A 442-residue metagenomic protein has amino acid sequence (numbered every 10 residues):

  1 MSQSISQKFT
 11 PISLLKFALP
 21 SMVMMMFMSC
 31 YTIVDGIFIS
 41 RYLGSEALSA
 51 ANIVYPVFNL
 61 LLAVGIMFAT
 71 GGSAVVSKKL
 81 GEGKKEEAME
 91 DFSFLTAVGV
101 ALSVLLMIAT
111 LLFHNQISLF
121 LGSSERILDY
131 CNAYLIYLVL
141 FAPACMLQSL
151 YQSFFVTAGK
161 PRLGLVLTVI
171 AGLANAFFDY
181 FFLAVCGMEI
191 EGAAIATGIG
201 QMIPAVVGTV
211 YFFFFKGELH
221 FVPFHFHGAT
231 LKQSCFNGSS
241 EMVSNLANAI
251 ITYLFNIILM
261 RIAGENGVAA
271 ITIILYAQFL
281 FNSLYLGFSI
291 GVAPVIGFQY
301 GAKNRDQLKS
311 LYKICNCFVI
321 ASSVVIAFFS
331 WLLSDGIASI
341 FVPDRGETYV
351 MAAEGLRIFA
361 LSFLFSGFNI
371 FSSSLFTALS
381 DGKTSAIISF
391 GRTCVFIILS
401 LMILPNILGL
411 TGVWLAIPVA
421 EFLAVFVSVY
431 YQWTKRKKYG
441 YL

Functional and structural regions predicted by a protein language model:
M1-A18, V76-P143, V185-S239, I296-S362 (+1 more regions): Short alpha-helical transmembrane segments in multi-pass integral membrane proteins
S6-L43, P56-G71, V75, V100-M107 (+4 more regions): N-terminal transmembrane alpha-helices
K16-D35, Y137, A171, G200-P204 (+4 more regions): Transmembrane helical elements of multi-pass membrane transporters/channels
C30-S49, S118-E125, F181-M188, A249-L280 (+3 more regions): Helix-terminus/linker motif at the lipid-water interface of multi-pass membrane proteins
L48-I108, C145-L163, A270-S334, S366-I388: Small-residue-rich hydrophobic transmembrane alpha-helices
L60-A63, N175-Y180, A205-T209, F279-S283 (+3 more regions): Hydrophobic transmembrane alpha-helices of multi-pass small-molecule transporters
I66, T110, S153, D179 (+7 more regions): Structural signal for membrane-spanning alpha-helices in multi-pass inner-membrane proteins, emphasizing helix cores
A69, Y137-V156, L167-N175, A193-V206 (+4 more regions): Short runs within selected transmembrane alpha-helices of multi-pass transporters and secretion channels
